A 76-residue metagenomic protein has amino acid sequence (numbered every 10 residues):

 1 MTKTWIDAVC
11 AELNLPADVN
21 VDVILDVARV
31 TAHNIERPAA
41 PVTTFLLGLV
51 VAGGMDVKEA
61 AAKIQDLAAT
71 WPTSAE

Functional and structural regions predicted by a protein language model:
K3-N14, D26, M55-E76: C-terminal binding/interaction regions
P16, N20-A52: Amphipathic, hydrophobic secondary-structure cores in small proteins
